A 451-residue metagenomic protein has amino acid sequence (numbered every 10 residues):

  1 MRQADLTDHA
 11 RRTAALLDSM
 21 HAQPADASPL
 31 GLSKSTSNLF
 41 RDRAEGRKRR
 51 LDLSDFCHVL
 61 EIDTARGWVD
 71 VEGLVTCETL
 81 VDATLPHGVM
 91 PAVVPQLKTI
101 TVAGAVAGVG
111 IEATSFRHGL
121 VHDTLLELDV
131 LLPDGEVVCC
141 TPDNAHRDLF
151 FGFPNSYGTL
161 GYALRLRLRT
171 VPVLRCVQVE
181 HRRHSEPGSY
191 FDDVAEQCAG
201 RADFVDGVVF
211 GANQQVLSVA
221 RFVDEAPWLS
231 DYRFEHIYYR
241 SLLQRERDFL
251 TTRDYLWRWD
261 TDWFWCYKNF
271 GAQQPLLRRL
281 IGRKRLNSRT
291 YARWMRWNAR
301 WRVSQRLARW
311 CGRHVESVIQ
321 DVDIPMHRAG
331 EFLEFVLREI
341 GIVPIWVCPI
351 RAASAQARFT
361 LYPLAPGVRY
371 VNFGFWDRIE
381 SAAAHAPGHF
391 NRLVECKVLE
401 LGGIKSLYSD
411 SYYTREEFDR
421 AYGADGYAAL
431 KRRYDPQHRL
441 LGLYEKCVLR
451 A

Functional and structural regions predicted by a protein language model:
M1-A451: Noncatalytic alpha-helical scaffold of FAD-dependent oxidoreductases
